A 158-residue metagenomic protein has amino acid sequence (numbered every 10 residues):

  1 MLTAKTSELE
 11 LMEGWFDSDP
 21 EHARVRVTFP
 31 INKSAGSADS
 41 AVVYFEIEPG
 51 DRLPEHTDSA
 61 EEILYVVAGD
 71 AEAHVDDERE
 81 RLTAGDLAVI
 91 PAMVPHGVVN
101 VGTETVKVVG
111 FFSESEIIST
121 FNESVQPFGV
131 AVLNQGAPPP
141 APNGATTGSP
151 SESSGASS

Functional and structural regions predicted by a protein language model:
M1-D39, E123-S158: A short, N-terminal "cap"/entry segment at the start of jelly-roll beta-barrel domains of the cupin/DSBH fold
V27, V43-D58: Conserved short histidine dyad/triad with adjacent acidic residue
P49, S59-A60, E78, V94-P95 (+2 more regions): A generic "binding-loop/recognition-motif" signal
L53-E55, A73-H74, I90, H96-G102: Short beta-strand His + acidic residue motifs that chelate non-heme Fe in jelly-roll/DSBH and cupin folds
E61-A71: Glycine- and acidic-residue-biased ligand/ion/polar-headgroup-sensing regions
D77-M93: Short acidic-glycine-tyrosine-enriched beta hairpin
V89, E104-S119: A short hydrophobic beta-strand segment most commonly corresponding to one strand of the jelly-roll/cupin
